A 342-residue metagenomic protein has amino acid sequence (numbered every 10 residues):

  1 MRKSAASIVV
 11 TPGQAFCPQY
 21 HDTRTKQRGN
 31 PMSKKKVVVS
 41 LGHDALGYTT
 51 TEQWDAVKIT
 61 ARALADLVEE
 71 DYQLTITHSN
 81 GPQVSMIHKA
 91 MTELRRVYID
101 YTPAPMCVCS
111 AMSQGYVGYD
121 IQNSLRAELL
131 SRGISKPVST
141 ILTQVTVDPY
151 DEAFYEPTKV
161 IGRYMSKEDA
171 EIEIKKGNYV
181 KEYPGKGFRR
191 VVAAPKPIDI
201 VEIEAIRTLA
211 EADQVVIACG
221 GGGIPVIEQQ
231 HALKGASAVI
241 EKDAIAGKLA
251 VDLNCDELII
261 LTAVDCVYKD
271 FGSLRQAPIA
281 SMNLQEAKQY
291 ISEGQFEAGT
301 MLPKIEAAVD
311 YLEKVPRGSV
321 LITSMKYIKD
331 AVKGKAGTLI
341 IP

Functional and structural regions predicted by a protein language model:
M1, I8-V10: Short hydrophobic transmembrane-like helices used for membrane targeting/insertion
M1-K3, M32: Accessible peptide chain termini
K3-S4, K26: Polybasic, lysine-rich low-complexity intrinsically disordered segments
A5-A6, Q14: Intrinsically disordered, low-complexity repeat tracts enriched in Pro/Ser/Thr
G13-P31: Short, Lys/Arg-enriched N-terminal segments with co-localized hydrophobic residues within the first ~10-30 amino acids
S33-P342: C-terminal catalytic "cap/lid" subdomain
